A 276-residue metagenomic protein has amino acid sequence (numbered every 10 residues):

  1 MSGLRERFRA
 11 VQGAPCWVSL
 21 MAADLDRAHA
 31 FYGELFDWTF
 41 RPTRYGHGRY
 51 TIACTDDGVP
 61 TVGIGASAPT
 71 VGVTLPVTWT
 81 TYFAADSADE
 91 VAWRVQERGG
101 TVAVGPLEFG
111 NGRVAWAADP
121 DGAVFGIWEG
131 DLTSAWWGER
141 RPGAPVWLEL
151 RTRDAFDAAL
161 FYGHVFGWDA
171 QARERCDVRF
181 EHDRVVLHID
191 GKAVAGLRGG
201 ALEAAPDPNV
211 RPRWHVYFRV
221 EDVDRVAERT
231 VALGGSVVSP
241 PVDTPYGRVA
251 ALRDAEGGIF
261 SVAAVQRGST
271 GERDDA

Functional and structural regions predicted by a protein language model:
M1-A10, G100-V146, L150, R173-D190 (+3 more regions): Vicinal oxygen chelate
G3, A10-Q12, C16-V59, E97 (+3 more regions): Core segments of cupin and vicinal oxygen chelate
A14-A23, T51-C54, T70-R94, R113-A118 (+4 more regions): Vicinal oxygen chelate
W17, Y32, W38, W79-T81 (+4 more regions): Bulky hydrophobic/aromatic packing residues
R44-E139: Active-site-adjacent scaffolding segments
V62-G65, A195-G199: Short amphipathic beta-strand/extended segments with alternating polar/hydrophobic composition
